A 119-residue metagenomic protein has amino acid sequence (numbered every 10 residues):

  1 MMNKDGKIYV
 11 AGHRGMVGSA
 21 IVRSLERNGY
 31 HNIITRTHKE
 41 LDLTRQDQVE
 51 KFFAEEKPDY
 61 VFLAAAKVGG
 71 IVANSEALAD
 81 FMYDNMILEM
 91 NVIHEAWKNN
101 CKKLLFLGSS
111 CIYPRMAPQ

Functional and structural regions predicted by a protein language model:
M1-Q119: N-terminal Rossmann-like NAD(P)+-binding domain of SDR-like oxidoreductases, especially those catalyzing
